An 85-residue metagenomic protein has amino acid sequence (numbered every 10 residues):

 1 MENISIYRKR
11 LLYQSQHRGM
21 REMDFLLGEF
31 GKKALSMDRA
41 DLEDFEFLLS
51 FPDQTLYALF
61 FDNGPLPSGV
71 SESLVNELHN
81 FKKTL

Functional and structural regions predicted by a protein language model:
E2-E43, F47-L85: Positively charged, polar, low-complexity stretches
